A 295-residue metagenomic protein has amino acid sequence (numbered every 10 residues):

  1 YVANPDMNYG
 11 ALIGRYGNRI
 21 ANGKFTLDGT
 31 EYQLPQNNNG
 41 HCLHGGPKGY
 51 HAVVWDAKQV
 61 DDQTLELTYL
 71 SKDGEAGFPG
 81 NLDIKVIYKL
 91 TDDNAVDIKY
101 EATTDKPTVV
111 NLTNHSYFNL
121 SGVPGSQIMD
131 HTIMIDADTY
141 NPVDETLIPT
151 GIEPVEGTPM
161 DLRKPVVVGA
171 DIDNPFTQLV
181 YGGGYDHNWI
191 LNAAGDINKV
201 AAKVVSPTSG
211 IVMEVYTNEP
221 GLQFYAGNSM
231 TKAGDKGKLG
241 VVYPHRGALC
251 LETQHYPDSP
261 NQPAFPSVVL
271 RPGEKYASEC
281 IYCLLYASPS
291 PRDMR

Functional and structural regions predicted by a protein language model:
Y1-Y50, I148-P154, M160-D161: Active-site loop/turn microenvironments that scaffold catalytic and metal-binding pockets
A21-N38, D93, T103-T104, N114 (+4 more regions): Conserved SET/PR-domain catalytic core that frames the SAM/AdoMet-binding pocket
P35-D93, H255: Extended, loop-rich substrate-binding clefts of extracytoplasmic carbohydrate-active enzymes
G45-G46, Y50, W55, D186 (+2 more regions): Acidic/His-leaning functional-site neighborhoods
D73-G125, V268-S278, Y282: Acidic, contiguous internal or C-terminal segments within carbohydrate-active enzymes that form a structured patch used
P124-P207, V212: Active-site/ligand-binding surface loops and adjacent short beta/alpha elements that line catalytic pockets across
V242-E279: Internal helix-turn-beta structural module
Y286-R295: Single conserved hydrophobic/aromatic residue that forms the stacking wall/gate of nucleotide- or nucleobase-binding
